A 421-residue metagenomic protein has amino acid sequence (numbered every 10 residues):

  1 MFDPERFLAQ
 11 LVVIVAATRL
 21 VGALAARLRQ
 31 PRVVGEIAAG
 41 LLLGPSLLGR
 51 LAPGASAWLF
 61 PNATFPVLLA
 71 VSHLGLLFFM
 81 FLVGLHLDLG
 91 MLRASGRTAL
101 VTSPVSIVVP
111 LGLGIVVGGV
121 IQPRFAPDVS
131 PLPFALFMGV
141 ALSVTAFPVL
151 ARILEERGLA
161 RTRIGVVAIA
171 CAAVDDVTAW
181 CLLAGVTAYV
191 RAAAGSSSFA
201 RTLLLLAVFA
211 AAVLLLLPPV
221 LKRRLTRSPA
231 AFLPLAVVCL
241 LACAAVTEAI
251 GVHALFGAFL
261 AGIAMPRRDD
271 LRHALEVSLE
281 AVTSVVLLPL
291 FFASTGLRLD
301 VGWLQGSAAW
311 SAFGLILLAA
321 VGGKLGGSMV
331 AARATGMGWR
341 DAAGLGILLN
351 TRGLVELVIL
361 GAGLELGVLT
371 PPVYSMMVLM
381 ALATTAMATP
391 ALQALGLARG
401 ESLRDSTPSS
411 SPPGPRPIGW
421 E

Functional and structural regions predicted by a protein language model:
M1-I14, A63-F81, S130-T145, A200-A212 (+3 more regions): Structural signature of hydrophobic alpha-helical transmembrane segments
I14-A23, L41, P45, G49-R50 (+12 more regions): Transmembrane alpha-helical segments of multi-pass membrane transport proteins and ion-pumping complexes
A16-R27, L89-R157, T295-A381, T385-G400: Transmembrane alpha-helices that form the ion-translocation and gating core of multi-pass ion transport proteins
L20-G35, A242-F256: Flexible hinge motifs at transmembrane-helix junctions and intramembrane kinks/re-entrant loops in multi-pass membrane
E36-L48, V101-I115, A170-A184, P229-A245 (+2 more regions): Small-residue-rich segments of transmembrane alpha-helices in multi-pass membrane proteins, especially helix faces
L43-A94, T98, K222-L315: Membrane-interface junctions of multi-pass transporters
L89-A94, A151-V174, T178-A207, R223: Alpha-helical transmembrane bundle and helix-membrane interface signal in multi-pass integral membrane proteins
V120-P123, A200-R223, V330-M337, M380-S409 (+1 more regions): Juxtamembrane and boundary regions of transmembrane helices in multi-pass small-molecule transporters and channels
